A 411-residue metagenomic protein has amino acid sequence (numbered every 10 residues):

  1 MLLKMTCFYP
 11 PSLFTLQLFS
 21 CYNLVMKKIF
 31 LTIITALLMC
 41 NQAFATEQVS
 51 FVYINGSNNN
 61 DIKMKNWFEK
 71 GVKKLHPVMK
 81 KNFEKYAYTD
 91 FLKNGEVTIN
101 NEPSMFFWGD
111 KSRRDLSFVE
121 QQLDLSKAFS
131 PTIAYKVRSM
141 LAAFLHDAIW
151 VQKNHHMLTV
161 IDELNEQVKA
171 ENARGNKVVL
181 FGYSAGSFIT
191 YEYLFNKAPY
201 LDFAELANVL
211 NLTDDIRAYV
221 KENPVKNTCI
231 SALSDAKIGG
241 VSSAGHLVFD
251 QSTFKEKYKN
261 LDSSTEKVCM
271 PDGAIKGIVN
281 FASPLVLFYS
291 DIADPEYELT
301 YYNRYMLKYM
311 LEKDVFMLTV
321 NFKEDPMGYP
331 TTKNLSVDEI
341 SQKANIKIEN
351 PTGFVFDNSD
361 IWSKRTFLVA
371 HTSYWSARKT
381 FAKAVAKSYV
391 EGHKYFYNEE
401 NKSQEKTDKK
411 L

Functional and structural regions predicted by a protein language model:
I29-M39: Sec-dependent N-terminal signal peptides
A43-E47: Boundary at the C-terminal end of the N-terminal hydrophobic targeting segment
I54-R174: Active-site catalytic motif of lipid deacylating hydrolases and related acyltransferases
N55-N59, I149-L311: Serine-dependent carboxylesterase/thioesterase catalytic core of lipase-like alpha/beta-hydrolase/SGNH enzymes
K63-N66, W108, H146-A148, L261-D262 (+1 more regions): Lipolytic serine-hydrolase domain surface
